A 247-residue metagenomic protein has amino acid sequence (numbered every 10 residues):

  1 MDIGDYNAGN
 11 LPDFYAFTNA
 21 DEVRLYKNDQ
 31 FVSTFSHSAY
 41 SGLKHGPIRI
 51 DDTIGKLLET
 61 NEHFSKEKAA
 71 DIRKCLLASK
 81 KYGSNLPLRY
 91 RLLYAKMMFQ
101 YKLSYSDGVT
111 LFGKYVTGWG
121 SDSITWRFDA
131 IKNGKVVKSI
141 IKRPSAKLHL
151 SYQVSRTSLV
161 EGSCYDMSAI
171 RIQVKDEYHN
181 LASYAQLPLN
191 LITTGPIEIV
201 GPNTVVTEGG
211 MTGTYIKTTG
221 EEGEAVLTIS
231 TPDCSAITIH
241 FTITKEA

Functional and structural regions predicted by a protein language model:
M1-Y15, D21-A247: The feature marks long extracellular or luminal low-complexity segments
